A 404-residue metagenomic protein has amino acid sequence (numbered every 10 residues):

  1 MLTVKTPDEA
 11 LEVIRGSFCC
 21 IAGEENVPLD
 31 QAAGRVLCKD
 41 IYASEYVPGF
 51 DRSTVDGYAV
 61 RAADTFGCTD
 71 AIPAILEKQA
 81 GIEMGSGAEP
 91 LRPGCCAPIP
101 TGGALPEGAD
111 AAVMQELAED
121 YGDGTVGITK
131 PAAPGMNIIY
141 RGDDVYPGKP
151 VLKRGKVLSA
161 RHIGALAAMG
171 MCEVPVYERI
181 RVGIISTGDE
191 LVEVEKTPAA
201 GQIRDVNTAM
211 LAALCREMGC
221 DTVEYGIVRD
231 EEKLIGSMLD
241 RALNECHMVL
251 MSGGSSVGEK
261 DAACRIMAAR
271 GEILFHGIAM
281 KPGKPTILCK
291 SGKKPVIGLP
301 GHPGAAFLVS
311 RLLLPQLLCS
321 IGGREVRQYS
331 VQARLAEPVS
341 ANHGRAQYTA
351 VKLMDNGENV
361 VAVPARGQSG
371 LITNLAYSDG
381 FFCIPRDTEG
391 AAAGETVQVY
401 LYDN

Functional and structural regions predicted by a protein language model:
M1-D8, V174-L299, P303-V309: Helix-rich terminal scaffold detector
L2, A59-E224, V361, R366 (+2 more regions): Short, glycine/charged-enriched hinge/interface segments at domain edges or termini
L2-C68, Y348: Intrinsically disordered, low-complexity, positively charged segments
R15-A22, D40, L105, K149 (+10 more regions): Structural signal for hydrophobic packing residues in well-ordered secondary-structure cores of soluble enzyme domains
E25-G34, K39, R52, V145 (+1 more regions): Flexible glycine/proline-rich
L37, G49-F50, G87, C95 (+8 more regions): Short, conserved secondary-structure segments in the cores of folded domains
